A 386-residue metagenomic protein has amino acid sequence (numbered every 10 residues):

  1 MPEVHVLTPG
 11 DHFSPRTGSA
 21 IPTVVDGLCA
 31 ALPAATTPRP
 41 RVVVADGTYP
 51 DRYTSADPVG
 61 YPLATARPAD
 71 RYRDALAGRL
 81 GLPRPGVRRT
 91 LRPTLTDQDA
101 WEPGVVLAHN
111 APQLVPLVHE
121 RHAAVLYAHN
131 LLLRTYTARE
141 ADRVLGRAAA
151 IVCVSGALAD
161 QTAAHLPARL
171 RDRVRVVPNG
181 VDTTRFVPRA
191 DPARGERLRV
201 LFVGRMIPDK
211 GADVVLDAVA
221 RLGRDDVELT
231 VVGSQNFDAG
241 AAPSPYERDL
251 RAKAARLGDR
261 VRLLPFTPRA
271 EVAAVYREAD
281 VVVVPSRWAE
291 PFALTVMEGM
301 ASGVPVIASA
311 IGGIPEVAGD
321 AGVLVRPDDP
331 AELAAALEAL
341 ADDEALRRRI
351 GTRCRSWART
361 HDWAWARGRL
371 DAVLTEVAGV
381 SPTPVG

Functional and structural regions predicted by a protein language model:
H5-P15, A31-L82, F237: N-terminal strand-loop element at the rim of the active site of nucleotide-sugar-dependent glycosyltransferases
R84-R89, A345-T375: A charged, aromatic-enriched C-terminal amphipathic alpha-helix characteristic of glycosyltransferases across folds
Y136-E140, A163, P178-E196: Acidic anion/phosphate-binding donor-loop and adjacent secondary structure in glycosyltransferase catalytic cores
V152, P192-K210, L216-R221, L229-V232: Conserved donor-binding/catalytic core segment of Leloir-type glycosyltransferases
P243-A270: Nucleotide-activated donor-binding/catalytic signature segment of Leloir-type glycosyltransferases, i.e., the conserved
F266, V275-A279: Short alpha-helical donor nucleotide-sugar binding micro-motif in glycosyltransferases
P305-A308: Short hydrophobic beta-strand element within catalytic cores of glycosyltransferases and related nucleotide-activated
V323-A331, E338-E344: Conserved acidic donor-binding segment of nucleotide-sugar-dependent glycosyltransferases
